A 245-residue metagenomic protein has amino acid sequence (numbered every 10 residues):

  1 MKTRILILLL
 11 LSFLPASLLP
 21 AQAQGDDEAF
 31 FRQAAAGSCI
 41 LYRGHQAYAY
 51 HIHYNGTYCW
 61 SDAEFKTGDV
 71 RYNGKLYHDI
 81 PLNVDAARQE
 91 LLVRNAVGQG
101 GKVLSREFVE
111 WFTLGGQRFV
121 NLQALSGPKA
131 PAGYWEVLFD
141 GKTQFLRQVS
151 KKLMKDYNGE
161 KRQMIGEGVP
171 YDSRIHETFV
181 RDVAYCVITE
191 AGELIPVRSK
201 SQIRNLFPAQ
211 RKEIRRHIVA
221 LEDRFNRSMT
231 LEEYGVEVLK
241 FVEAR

Functional and structural regions predicted by a protein language model:
M1-I5: Positively charged n-region of N-terminal signal peptides that target proteins for export
I7-S17: Bacterial N-terminal signal peptides
P15-Q22, Y42, N55, F145 (+1 more regions): Generic low-polarity alpha-helical segments
L18, D26-F30, E107-F108, Q202 (+1 more regions): Exposed alpha-helical structural elements
P20-P81: General N-terminal leader/first-domain-start detector
S61, K66-R198: Aromatic-patch recognition
I195-R245: Long, compositionally biased interface segments
